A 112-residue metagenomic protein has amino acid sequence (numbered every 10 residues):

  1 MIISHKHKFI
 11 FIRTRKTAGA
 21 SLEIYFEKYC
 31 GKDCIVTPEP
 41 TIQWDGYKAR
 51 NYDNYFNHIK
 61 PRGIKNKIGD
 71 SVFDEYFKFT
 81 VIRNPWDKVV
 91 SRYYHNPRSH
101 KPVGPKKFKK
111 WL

Functional and structural regions predicted by a protein language model:
M1-L112: Membrane-interface amphipathic segments in extracytoplasmic regions
